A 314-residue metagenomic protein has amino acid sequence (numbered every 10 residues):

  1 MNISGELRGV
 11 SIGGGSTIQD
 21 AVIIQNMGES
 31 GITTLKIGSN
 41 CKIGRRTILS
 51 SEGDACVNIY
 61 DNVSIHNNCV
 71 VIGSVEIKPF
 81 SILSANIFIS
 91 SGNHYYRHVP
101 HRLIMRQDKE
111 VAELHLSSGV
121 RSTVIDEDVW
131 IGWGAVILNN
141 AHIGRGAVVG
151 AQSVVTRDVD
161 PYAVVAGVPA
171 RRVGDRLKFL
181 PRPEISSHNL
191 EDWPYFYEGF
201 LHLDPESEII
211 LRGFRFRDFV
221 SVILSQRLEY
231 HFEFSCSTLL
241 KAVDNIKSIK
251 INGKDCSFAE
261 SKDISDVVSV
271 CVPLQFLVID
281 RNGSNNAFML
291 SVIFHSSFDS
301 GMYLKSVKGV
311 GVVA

Functional and structural regions predicted by a protein language model:
N2-I137, V168, R176-L177: Flexible, glycine/small-residue-enriched loop-and-beta-strand segment within the central core of proteins
E6, G31, V71, L83 (+3 more regions): Short loop/turn segments at connectors of secondary-structure elements within structured domains
P79, S248-C256: Short strand-turn-strand beta-turns centered on an Asx-Gly dipeptide
W133-A166, A170: C-terminal/domain-terminus segments
P169-R172, D255-S257: Short, solvent-exposed loop/turn motifs
F179-H231, S237-I246, A259, V267 (+2 more regions): Glycan-recognition and processing domains
C256-S284: Extracellular carbohydrate recognition and processing domains and analogous Trp-centered ligand-binding platforms
